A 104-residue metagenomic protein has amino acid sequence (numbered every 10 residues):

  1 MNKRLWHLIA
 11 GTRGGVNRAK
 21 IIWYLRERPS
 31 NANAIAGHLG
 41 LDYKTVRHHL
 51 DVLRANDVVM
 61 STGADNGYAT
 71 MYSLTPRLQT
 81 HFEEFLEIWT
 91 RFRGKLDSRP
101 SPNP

Functional and structural regions predicted by a protein language model:
M1-K20: Short alpha-helical segments that sit at the start of domains
M1-W6, P76-P104: Amphipathic alpha-helical dimerization/coiled-coil segments that flank or bridge DNA-binding/regulatory modules
V16, E27-N31: Short capping segments at the starts of secondary-structure elements
N33, D51: Residues within the helices of the helix-turn-helix
A34-H38: A short acidic, leucine-rich amphipathic alpha-helix
K44: Key DNA-contact positions within bacterial/archaeal DNA-binding proteins
N56-G67, M71: Beta-hairpin "wing" of winged helix-turn-helix
